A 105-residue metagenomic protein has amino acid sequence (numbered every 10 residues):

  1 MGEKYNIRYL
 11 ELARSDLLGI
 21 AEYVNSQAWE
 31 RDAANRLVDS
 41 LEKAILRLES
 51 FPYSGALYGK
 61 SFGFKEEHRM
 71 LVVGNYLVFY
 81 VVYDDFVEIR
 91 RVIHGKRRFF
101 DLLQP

Functional and structural regions predicted by a protein language model:
M1-F64: Basic, Lys/Arg-enriched alpha-helical interface segments
E11, A44, E66, V87-E88 (+1 more regions): Short alpha-helical segments used as structural interaction elements across diverse proteins
A28, V73-L77, V81-P105: Enriched for short, Lys/Arg-rich terminal
S54-F86: Basic/aromatic recognition patch in beta-strand/loop cores that engages polyanionic ligands
